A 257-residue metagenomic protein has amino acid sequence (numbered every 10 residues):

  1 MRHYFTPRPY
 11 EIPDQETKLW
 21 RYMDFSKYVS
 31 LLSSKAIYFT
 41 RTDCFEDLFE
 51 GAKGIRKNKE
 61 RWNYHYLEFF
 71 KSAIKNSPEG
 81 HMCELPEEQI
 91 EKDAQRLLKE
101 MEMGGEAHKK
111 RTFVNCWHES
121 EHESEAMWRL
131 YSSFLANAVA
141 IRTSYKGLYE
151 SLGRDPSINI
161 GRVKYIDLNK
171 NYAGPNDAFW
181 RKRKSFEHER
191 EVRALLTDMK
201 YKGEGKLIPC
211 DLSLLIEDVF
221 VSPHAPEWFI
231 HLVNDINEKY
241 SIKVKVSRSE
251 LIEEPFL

Functional and structural regions predicted by a protein language model:
M1-L257: Partner-binding and oligomerization surfaces adjacent to conserved cores of proteins that assemble macromolecular
